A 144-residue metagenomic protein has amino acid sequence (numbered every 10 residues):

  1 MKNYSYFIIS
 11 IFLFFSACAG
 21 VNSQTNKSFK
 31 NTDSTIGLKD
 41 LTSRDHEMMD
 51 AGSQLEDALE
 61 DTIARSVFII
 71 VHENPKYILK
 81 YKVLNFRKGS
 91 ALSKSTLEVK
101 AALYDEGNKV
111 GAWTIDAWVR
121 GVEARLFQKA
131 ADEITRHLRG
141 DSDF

Functional and structural regions predicted by a protein language model:
M1-C18: Sec-dependent bacterial lipoprotein signal peptides
S5-I8, T42, G107, D143: Intrinsic disorder/low-complexity detector
F14-F15, S43, V99, D105: Generic detector of low-complexity/intrinsically disordered segments and short hydrophobic N-terminal stretches
S16-D61, T114, R139-F144: A structural "domain/chain start" motif
M49-G52, K94, F127-Q128: Conserved strand-to-helix beginnings and helix N-cap segments that scaffold or border functional pockets
D57, D61-G121, R125, D132 (+1 more regions): Surface-exposed short loop/turn segments
